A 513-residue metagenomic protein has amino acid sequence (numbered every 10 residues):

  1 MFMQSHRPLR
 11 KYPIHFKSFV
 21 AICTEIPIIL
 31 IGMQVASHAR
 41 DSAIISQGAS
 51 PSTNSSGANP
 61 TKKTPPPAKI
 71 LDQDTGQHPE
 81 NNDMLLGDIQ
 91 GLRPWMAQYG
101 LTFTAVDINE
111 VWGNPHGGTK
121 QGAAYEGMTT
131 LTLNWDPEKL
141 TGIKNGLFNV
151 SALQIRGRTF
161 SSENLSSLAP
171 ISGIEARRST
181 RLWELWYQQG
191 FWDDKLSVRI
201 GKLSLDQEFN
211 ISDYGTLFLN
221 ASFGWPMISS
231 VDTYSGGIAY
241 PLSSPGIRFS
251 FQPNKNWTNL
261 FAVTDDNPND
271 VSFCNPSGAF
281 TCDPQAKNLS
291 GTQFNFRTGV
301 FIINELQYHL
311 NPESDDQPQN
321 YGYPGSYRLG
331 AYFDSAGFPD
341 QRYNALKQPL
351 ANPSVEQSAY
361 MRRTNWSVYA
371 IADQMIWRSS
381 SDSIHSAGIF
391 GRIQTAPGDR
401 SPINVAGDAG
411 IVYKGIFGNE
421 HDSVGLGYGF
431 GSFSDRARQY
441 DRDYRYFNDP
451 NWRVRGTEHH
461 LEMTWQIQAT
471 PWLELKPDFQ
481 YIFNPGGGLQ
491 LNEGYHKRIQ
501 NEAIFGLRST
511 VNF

Functional and structural regions predicted by a protein language model:
F2, I26-I108, E138-G142: N-terminal periplasmic/intermembrane-space "pro-region" immediately following the signal or transit peptide
G87-F103, D136-F148, W192-K195, N256 (+5 more regions): Short loop/turn motifs that connect adjacent beta-strands in outer-membrane beta-barrel proteins
F103-V111, F148-Q154, V198-K202, N259-D265 (+6 more regions): Transmembrane beta-barrel strands of outer-membrane/channel proteins
A105, L131-W135, E184-Q189, I200 (+7 more regions): Residues on the lipid-exposed face of transmembrane beta-strands in outer-membrane beta-barrel proteins
G122-N269, S401-D408, G415-Y440: Outer membrane beta-barrel
S230-R378, I384-I389, I393-A396, Y413: Signature for the C-terminal beta-barrel architecture of outer-membrane proteins
L289-N295, E305-Y308, G330-W366, R378 (+6 more regions): Outer membrane beta-barrel transmembrane domains
R498-F513: Outer-membrane beta-barrel "beta-signal"
